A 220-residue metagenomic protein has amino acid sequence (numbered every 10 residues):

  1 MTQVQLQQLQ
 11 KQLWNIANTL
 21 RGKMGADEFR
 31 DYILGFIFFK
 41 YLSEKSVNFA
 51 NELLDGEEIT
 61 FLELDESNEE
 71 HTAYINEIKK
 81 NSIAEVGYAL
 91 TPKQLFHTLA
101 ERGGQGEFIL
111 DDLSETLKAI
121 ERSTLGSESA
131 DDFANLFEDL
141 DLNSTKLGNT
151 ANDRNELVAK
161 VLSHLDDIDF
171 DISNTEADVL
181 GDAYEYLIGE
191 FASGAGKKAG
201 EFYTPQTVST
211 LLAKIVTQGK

Functional and structural regions predicted by a protein language model:
M1-G219: Non-catalytic, mostly N-terminal accessory regions of nucleic-acid modification and defense proteins
